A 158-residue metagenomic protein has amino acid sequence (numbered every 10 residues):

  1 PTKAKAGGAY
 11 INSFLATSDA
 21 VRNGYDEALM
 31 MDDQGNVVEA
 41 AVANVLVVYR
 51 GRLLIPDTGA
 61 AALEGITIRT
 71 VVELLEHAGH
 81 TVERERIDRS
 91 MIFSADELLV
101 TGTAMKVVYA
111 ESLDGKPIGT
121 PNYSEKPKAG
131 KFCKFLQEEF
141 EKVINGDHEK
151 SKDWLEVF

Functional and structural regions predicted by a protein language model:
P1-F158: Helix-start/capping segments and mature chain N-termini
